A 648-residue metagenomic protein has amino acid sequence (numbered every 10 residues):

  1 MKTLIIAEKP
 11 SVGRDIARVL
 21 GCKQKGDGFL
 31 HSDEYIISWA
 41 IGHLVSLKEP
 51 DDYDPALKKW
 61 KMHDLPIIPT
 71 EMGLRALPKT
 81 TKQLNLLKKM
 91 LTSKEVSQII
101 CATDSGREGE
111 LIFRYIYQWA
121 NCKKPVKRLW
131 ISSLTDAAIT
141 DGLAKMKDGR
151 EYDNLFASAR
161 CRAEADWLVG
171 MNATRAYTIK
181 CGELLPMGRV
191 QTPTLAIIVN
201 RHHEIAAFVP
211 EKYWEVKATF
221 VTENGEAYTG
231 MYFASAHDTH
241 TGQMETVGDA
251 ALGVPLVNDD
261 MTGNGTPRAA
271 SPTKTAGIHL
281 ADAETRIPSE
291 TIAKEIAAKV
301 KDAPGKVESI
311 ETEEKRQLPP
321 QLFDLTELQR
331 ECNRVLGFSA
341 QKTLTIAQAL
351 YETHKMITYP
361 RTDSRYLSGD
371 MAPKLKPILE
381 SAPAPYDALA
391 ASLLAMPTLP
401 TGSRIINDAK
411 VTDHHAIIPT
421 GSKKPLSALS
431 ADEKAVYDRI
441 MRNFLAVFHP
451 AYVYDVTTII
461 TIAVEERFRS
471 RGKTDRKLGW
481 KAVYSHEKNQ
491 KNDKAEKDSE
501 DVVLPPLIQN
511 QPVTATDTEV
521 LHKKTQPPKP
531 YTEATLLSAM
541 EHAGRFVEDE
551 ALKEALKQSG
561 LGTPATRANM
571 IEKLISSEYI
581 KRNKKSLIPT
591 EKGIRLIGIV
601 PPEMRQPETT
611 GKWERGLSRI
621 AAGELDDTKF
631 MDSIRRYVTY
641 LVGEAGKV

Functional and structural regions predicted by a protein language model:
M1-A163, W167, E284, P527: Intrinsically disordered, low-complexity regulatory segments
M1-K2, A102-S105, G182-P186, T312-Q321 (+3 more regions): Conserved short loop/turn motifs at secondary-structure junctions
K2-L4, G26, T80, L91 (+13 more regions): Basic, low-complexity terminal or inter-domain segments flanking catalytic cores
M72-K79, N85, K94, L134-F220 (+2 more regions): C-terminal or mid-to-C-terminal helical accessory/interaction module adjacent to the motor/catalytic core
K180-P186, I198-V247, M261, K274-S289 (+2 more regions): C-terminal helical "lid" subdomain and adjoining coupling/linker elements of P-loop NTPases
A276-Q321: Metal- or metallocofactor-binding catalytic centers and their adjacent structured scaffolds across diverse enzyme
